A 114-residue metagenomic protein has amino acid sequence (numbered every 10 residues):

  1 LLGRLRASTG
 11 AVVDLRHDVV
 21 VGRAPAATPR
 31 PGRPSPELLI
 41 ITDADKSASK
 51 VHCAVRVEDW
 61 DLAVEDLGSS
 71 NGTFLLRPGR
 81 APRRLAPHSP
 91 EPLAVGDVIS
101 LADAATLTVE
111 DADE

Functional and structural regions predicted by a protein language model:
L1-A44, A105-T108, A112-E114: Intrinsically disordered, low-complexity acidic Ser/Thr-rich regulatory segments
L1-G3, S69-S70, A94-V95: A short, compositionally biased
L2-R6, T73-L75, I99: Short polybasic amphipathic segments
G10, D18, D59-W60, S69-S70 (+2 more regions): A generic structural motif
V21, V51-V55, D61-E65, N71-L75 (+1 more regions): Short hydrophobic/aromatic patches on the structural cores and recognition surfaces of FHA
V57, L76-E114: C-terminal boundary/linker segments immediately following FHA domains
